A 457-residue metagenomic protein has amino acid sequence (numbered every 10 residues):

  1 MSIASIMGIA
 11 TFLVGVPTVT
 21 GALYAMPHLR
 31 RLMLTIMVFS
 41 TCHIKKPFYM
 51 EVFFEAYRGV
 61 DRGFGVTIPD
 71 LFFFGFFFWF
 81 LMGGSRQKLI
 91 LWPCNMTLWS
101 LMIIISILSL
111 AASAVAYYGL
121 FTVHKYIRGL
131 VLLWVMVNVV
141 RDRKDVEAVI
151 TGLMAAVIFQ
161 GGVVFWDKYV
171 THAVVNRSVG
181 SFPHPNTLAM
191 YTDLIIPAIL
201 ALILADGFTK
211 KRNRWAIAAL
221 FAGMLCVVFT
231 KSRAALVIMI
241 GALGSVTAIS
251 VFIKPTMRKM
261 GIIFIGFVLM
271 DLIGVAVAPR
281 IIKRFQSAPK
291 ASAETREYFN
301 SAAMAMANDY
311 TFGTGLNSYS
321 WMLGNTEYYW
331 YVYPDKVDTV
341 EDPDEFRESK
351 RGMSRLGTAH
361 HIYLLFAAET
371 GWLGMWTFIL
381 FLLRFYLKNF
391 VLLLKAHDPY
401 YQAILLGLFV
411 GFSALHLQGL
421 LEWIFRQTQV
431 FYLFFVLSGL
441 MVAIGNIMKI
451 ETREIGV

Functional and structural regions predicted by a protein language model:
M1-I107, R141-T151, I203-R214, M257-G261 (+3 more regions): Transmembrane signal-anchor hairpin modules in multi-pass inner-membrane enzymes, especially those that act on
A4-I6, P17-A22, F76-F77, M102-A111 (+11 more regions): Alpha-helical transmembrane segments of multi-pass inner-membrane proteins
F12-V16, F366-L394, L437-S438: Selective detector of the "anchor" transmembrane alpha-helix that sits immediately C-terminal
D61-F72, F121-T122, S181-I195, A234 (+3 more regions): Membrane-interface micro-motifs in multi-pass membrane enzymes
G65-F73, C94-S106, A116-V139, V157 (+2 more regions): Aromatic-anchored transmembrane helix interface
K168-T171, L225-K231, A235, T247-A293 (+4 more regions): A membrane-periplasm/extracellular boundary helix in multi-pass inner-membrane enzymes that assemble envelope glycans
L243, I262, F378-L382, L406-V457: Transmembrane alpha-helices of multi-pass inner-membrane enzymes
N317-F366: Interfacial juxtamembrane loops and adjacent helix segments that form the catalytic/substrate-binding surfaces
